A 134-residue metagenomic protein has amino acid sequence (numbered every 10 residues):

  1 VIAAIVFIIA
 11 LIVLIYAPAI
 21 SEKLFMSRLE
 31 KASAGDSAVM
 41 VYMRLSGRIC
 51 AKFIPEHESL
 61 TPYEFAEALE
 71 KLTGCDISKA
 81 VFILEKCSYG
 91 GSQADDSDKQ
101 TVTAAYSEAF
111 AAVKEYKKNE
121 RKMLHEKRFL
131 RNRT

Functional and structural regions predicted by a protein language model:
I5-K23: Alpha-helical transmembrane segments
P18-C50: Elongated extramembrane "stalk/tether" segments
S37-T134: Membrane-proximal, non-transmembrane interaction modules that couple membrane proteins to downstream assemblies
